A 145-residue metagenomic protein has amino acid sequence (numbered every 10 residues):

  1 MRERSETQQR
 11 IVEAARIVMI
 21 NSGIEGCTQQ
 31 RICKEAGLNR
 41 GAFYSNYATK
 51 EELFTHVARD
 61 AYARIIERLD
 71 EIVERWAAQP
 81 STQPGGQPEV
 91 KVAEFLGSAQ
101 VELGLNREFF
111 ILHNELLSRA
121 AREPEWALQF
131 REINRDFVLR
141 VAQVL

Functional and structural regions predicted by a protein language model:
M1-E6: N-terminal intrinsically disordered/low-complexity leader segments
T7-R10, A14-V57: Helix-turn-helix
Q8, Q29, E51, T55 (+4 more regions): Short, structured helix-loop boundary elements
R10, A14-S22, R68-R75, L112 (+1 more regions): Solvent-exposed, amphipathic alpha-helical segments
Q29, R59-I66: Short, basic, alpha-helical segments at the C-terminal edge of helix-turn-helix-like DNA-binding modules
Y47, V101, E115-R122: Short helix-capping/turn signature of helix-turn-helix
H56, L69-R107: Hydrophobic alpha-helical connector segments
I66, G104-N114, P124-L145: Amphipathic alpha-helical packing segments from all-alpha helical-bundle domains
